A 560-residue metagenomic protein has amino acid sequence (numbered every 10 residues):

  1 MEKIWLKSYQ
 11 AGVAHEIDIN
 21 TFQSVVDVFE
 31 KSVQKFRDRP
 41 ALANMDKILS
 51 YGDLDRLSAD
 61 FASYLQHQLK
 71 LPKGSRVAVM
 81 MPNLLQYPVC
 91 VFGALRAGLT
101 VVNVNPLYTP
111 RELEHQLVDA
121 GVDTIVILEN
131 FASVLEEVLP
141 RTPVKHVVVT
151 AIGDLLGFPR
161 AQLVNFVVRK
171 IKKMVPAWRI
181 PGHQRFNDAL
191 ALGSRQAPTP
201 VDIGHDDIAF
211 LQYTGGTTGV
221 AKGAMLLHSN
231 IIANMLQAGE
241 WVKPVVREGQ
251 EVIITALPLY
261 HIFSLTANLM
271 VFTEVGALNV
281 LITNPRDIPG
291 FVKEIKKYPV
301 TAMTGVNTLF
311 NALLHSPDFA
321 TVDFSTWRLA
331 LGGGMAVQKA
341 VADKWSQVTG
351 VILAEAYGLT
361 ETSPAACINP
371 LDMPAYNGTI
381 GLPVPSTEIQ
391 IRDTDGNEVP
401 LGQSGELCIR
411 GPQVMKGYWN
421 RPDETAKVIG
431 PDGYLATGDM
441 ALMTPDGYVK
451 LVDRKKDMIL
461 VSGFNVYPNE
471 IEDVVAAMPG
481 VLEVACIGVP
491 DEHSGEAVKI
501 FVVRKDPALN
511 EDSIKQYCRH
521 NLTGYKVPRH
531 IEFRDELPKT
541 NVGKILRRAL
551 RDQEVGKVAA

Functional and structural regions predicted by a protein language model:
K7, V138-H205, A560: ANL superfamily adenylate-forming
T21, D38-P72, A78-L84, P88-F92 (+1 more regions): Conserved AMP-binding/adenylate-forming core of the ANL superfamily
Q68-P72, G193-D206, L211-T255, A277 (+1 more regions): Conserved adenylate-forming
S75-R76, P82-V102, P106-P110, V118-T124 (+5 more regions): A short helix-loop-beta submotif of the ANL/AMP-binding
M81, L99-H115, E129-F131, I152 (+3 more regions): ATP-dependent adenylate-forming carboxylate-activation enzymes
I127-E129, M303, G411, K416-G417 (+6 more regions): AMP-binding/adenylate-forming catalytic core of the ANL superfamily
I232-V252, I262-A302, S316: Conserved AMP-binding/adenylation subdomain of ANL enzymes
A277, K297-T304, L314-A375, E388: Gly/Ser/Thr-rich phosphate-binding loop
